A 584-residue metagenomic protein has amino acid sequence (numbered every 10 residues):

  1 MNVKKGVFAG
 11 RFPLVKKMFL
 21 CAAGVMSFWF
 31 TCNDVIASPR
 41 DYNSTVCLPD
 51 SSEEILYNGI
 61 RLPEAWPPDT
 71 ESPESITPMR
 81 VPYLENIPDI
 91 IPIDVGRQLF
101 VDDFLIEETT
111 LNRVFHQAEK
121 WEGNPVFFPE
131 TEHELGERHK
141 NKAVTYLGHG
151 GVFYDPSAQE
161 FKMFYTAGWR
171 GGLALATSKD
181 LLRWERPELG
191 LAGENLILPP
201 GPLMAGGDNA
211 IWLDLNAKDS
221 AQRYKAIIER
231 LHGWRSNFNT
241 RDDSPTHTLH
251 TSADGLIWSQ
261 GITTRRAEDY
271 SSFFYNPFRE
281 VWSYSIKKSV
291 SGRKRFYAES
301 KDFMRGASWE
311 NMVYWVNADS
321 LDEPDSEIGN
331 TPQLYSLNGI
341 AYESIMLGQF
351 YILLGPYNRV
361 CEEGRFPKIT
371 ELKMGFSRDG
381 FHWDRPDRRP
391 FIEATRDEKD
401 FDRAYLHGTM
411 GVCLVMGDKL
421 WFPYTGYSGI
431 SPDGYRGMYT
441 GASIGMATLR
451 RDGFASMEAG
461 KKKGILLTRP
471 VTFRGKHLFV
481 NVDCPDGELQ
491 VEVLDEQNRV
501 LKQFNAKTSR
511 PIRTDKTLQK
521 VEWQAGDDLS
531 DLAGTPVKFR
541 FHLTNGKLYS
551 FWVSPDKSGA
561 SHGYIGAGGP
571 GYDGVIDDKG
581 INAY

Functional and structural regions predicted by a protein language model:
M1-V15: N-terminal secretory signal peptides that target proteins for export/translocation
G6-V7, A23, R170: Residue-level detector of transmembrane insertion/anchoring sites
R11, G24-V25, P39: Short stretches within intrinsically disordered, low-complexity N-terminal or propeptide regions
M18-T31: Bacterial N-terminal signal peptides
S38-Y584: Carbohydrate-active catalytic/glycan-binding domains of CAZyme proteins, especially the secreted or lumenal ectodomains
